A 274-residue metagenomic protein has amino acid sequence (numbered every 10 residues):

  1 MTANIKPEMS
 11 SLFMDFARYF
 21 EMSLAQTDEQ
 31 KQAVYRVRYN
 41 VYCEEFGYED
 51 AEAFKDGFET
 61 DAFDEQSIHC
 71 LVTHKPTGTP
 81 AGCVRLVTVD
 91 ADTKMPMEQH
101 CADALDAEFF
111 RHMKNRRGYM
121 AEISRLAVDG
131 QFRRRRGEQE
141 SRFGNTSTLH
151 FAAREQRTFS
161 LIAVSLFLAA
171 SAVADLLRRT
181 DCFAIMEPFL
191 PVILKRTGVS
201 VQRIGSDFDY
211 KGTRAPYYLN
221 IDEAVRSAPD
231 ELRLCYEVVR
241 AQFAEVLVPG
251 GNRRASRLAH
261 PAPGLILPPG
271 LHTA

Functional and structural regions predicted by a protein language model:
M1-E8: Acidic, low-complexity proline/glycine-rich segments
E8-F58, H69-P76, P80, R85-D90: Short amphipathic alpha-helix that is part of the acyltransferase structural core
E52-F58, F63-H69, P96-R111: Short acidic (Asp/Glu) patches
T60-D64, V72-P80, R111-R117: Short, charge-rich binding segments
Q66-I68, G82, Y119, T213: Residues that flank catalytic or metal-binding motifs in active/ligand-binding sites
V89-Y218: Acyl-donor binding region in acyl/amide transferases
G198-R257: Accessory, usually C-terminal, subdomains that scaffold auxiliary metal cofactors
V248-A274: Intrinsically disordered, low-complexity terminal/linker regions enriched in Pro/Ser/Gly and acidic residues
